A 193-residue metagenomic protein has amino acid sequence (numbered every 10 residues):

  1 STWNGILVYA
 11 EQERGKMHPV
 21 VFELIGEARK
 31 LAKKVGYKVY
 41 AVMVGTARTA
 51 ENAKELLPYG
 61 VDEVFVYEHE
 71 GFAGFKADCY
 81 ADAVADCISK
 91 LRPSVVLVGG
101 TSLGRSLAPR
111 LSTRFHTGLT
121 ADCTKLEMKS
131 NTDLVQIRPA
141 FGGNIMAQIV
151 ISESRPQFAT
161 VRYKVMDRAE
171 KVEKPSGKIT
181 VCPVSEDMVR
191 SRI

Functional and structural regions predicted by a protein language model:
S1-I193: N-terminal glycine-rich FAD/FM-binding segment characteristic of electron-transfer flavoproteins
